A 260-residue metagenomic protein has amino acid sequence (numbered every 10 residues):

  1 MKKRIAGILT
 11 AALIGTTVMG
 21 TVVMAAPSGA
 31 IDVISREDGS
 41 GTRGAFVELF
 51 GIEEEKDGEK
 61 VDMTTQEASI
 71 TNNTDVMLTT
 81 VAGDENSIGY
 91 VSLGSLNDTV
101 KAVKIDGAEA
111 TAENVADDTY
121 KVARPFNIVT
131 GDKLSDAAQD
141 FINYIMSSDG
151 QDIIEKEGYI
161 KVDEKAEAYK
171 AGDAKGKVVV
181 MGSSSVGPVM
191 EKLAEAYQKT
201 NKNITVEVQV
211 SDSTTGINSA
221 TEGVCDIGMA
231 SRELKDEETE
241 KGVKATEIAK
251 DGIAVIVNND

Functional and structural regions predicted by a protein language model:
R4-T10, M24-D260: Exported/periplasmic ABC-transporter solute-binding proteins
T16-M24: C-terminal segment of classical bacterial N-terminal signal peptides
